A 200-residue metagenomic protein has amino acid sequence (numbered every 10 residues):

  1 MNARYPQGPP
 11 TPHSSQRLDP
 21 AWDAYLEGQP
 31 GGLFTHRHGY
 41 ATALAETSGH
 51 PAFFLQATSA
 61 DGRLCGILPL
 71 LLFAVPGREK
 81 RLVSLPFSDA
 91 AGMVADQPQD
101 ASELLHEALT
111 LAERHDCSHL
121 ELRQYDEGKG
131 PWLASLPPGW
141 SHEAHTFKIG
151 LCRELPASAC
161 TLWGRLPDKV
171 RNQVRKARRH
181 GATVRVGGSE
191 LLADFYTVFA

Functional and structural regions predicted by a protein language model:
M1-A200: N-acyltransferase acceptor-side catalytic subdomain
